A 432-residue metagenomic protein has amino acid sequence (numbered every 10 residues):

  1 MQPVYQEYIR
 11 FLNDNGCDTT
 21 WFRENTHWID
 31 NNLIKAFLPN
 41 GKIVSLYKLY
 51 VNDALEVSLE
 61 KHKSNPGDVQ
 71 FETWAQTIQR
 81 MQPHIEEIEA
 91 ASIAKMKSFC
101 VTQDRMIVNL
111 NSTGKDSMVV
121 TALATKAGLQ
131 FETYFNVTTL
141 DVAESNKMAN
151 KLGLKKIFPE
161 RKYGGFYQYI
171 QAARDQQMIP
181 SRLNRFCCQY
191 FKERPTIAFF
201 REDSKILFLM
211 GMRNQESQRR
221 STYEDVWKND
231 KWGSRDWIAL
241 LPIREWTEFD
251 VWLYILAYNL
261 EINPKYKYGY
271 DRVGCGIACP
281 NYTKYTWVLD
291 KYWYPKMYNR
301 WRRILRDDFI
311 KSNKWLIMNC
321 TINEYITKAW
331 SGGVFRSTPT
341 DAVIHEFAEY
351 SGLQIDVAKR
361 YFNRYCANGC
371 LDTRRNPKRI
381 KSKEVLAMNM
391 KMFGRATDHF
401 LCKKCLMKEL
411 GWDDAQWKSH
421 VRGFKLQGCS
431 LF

Functional and structural regions predicted by a protein language model:
M1-R360: Nucleotide-activated chemistry modules centered on ATP-dependent adenylation/adenylyltransferase
K267-D271, A387-H399: Short linker/helix segments within small regulatory modules
K284, L371-E384, L410: Short functional micro-motifs and their immediate structural scaffolds
V288-W293, P377-F393, W417: Short cysteine/histidine-rich zinc-coordinating motifs and their immediately flanking basic loops
R360-Y365, T397: Flanking scaffold residues of small Cys/His-coordinated metal-binding clusters
N363-K378, C402: Short cysteine-rich clusters marking metal-coordination/redox-active sites
A396, D413-L431: Charge-enriched amphipathic alpha-helical scaffolds
D398-Q416: Short metal-binding segments enriched for Cys and/or His
